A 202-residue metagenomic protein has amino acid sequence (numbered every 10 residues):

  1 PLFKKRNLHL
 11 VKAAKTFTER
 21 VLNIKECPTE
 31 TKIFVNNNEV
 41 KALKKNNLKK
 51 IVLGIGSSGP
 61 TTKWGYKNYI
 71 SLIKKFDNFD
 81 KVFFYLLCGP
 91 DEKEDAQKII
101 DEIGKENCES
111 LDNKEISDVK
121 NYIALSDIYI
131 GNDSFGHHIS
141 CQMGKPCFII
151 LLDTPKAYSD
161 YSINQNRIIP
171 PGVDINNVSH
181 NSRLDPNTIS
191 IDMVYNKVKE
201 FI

Functional and structural regions predicted by a protein language model:
P1-I202: Catalytic machinery of carbohydrate-active enzymes, primarily nucleotide-sugar-dependent glycosyltransferases
